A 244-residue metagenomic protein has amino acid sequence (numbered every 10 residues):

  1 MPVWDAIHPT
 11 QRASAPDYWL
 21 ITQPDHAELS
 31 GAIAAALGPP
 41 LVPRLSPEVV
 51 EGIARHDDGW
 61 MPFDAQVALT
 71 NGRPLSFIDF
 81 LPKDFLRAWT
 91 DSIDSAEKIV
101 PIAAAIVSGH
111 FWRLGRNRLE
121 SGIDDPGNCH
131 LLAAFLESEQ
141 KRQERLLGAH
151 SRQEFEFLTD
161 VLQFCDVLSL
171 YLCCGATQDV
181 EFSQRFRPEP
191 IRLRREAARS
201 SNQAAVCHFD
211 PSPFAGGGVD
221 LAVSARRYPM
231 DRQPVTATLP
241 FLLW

Functional and structural regions predicted by a protein language model:
M1-T10: Active-site-adjacent bridging/hinge elements
P9-I21, E28-A32, A36, S46-G175: Divalent metal-dependent catalytic cores for phosphoryl transfer on phosphate-bearing substrates
V42: Active-site-adjacent loops and short helices of periplasmic peptidoglycan-processing enzymes
G127-W244: Non-catalytic terminal regions of proteins
